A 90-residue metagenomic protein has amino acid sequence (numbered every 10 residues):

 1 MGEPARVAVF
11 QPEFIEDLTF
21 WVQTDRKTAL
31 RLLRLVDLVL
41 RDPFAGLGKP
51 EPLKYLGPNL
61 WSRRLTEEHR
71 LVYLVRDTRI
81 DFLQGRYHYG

Functional and structural regions predicted by a protein language model:
M1-V7, I15-L30, R34, L47 (+2 more regions): Enriched for short, Lys/Arg-rich terminal
L40, K49: Glycine-rich, flexible loop/turn motifs
R41-F44, P58: Generic structural signal for secondary-structure transition and capping sites
